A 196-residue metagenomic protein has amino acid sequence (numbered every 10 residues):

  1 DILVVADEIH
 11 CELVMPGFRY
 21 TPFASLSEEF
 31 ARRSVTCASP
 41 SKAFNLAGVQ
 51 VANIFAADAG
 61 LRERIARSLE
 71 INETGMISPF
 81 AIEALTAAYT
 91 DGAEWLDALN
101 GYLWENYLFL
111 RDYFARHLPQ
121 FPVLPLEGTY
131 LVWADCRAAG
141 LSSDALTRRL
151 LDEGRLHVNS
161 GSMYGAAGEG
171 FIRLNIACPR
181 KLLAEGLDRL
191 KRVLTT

Functional and structural regions predicted by a protein language model:
D1-T196: PLP-dependent class I/II
